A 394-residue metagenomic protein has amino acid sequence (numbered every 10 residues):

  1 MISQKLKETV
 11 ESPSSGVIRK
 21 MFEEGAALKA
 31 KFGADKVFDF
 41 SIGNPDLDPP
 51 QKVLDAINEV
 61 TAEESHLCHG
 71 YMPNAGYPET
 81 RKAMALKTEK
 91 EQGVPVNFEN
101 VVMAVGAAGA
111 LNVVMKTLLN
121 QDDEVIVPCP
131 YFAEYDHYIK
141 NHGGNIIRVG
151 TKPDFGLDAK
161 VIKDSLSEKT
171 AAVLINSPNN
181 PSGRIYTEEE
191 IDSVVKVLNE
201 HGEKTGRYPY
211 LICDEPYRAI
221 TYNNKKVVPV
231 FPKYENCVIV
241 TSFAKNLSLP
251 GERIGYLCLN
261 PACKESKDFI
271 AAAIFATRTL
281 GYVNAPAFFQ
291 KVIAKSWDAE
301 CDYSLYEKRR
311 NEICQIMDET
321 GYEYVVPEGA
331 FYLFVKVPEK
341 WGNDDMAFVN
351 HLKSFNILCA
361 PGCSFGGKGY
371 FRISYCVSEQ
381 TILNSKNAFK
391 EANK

Functional and structural regions predicted by a protein language model:
I2, K7-G106, V113, F289 (+2 more regions): N-terminal small-domain helix-loop-helix segment of the aminotransferase-like
A27-G33, E91-G93, V197-Y208, P261-K267: Alpha-helix termini
K36-D39, V240, E323-E328, C363-S364: Short beta-strand
H66-G206, R218-K233, I382, A388: Conserved core of the PLP fold type I
L86, K163, S296, W341-A347 (+1 more regions): PLP-dependent enzyme catalytic core of the Aspartate aminotransferase-like
E235-E307, N311-C314, N393: Conserved core segment of the aminotransferase class I/II
A287-A294, Y306-D318, Y324-V337, G369: Conserved glycine-rich beta-strand-loop-beta hairpin in the small C-terminal domain of fold type I
